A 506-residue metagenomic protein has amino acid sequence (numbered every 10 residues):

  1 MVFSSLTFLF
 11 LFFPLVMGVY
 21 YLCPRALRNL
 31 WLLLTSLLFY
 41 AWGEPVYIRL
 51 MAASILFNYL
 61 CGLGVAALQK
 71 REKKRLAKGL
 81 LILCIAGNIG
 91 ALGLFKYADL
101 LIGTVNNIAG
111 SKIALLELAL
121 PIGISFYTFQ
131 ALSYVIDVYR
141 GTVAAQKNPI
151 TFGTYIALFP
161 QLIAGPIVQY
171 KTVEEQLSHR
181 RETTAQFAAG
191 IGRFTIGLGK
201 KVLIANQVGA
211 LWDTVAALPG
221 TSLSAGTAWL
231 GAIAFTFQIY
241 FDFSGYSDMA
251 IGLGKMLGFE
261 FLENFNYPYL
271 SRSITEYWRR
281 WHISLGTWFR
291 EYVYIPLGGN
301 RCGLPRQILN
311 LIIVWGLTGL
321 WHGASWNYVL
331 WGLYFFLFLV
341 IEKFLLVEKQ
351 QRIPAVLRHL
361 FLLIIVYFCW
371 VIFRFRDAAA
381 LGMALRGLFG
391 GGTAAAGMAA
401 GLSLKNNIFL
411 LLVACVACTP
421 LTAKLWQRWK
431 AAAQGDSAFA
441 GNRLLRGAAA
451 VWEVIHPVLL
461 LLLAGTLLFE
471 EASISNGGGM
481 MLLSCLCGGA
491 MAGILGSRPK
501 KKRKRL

Functional and structural regions predicted by a protein language model:
M1-L506: Membrane-embedded transmembrane alpha-helical bundles that form the catalytic cores of multi-pass lipid-modifying
